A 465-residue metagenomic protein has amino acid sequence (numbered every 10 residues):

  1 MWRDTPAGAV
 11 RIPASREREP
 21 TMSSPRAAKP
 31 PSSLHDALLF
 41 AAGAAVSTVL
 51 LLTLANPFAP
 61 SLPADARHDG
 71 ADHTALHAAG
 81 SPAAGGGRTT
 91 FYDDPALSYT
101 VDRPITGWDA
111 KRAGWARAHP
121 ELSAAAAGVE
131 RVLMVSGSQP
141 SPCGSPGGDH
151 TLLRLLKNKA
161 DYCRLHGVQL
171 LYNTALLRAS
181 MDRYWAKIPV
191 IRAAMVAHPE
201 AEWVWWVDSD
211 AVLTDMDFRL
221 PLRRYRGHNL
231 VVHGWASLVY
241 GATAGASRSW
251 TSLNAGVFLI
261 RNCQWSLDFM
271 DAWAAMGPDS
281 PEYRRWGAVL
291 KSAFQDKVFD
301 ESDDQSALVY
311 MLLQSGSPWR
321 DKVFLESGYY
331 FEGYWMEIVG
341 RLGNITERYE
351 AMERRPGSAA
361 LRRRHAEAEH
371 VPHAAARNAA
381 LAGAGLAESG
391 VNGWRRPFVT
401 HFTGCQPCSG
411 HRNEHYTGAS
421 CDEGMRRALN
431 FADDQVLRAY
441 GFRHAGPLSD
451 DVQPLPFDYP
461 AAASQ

Functional and structural regions predicted by a protein language model:
W2-D4, G8-I12, R16-E17, S23-E202 (+1 more regions): N-terminal anchoring/stem segment of glycosyltransferases
F40, A186-P189, A193, W265-A463: Catalytic core and acceptor-binding pocket of nucleotide-sugar-dependent glycosyltransferases
S98, L133-S136, R164, Q169-L171 (+5 more regions): Beta-strand cores of modular interaction/reader domains in eukaryotic scaffold and signaling proteins, especially PDZ
A127, G148, L152, S180-Y184 (+5 more regions): Aromatic-acidic/polar surface patches that form glycan- and anion
L133-S136, H166-N173, S247-S252, M270 (+2 more regions): Surface-exposed beta-strand-to-loop junctions that form interaction patches on eukaryotic regulatory domains
P146-L153, A175, D217-L220, M270-W273 (+2 more regions): Short coil/turn segments at secondary-structure boundaries
R164, V168, V196-E200, F218 (+4 more regions): Short amphipathic alpha-helices and their capping/turn residues within compact interaction modules
L177-R178, R183-L267: GT-A fold catalytic core of metal-dependent nucleotide-sugar glycosyltransferases, centered on the diacidic
